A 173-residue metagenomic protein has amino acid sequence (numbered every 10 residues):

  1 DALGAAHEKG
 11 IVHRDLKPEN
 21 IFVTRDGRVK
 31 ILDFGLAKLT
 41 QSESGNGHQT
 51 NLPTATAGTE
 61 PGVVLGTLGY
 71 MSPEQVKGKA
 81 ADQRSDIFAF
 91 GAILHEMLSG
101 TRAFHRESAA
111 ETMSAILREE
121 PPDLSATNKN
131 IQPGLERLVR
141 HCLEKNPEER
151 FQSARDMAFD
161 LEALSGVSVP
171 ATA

Functional and structural regions predicted by a protein language model:
L3-G4, E8, P18-T24, R28-L32 (+2 more regions): C-terminal lobe helix-coil module of Hanks-type protein kinase domains
V12: Conserved catalytic-core element of eukaryotic-like protein kinases
D15: Conserved catalytic-loop position in the HRD/HxD motif
L39, T56-T59, D82, P170: Alpha-helix initiation/capping motif
Q41-E43: Conserved catalytic-core motifs of eukaryotic protein kinase domains, centered on the activation segment
G47-L65: Regulatory activation segment
